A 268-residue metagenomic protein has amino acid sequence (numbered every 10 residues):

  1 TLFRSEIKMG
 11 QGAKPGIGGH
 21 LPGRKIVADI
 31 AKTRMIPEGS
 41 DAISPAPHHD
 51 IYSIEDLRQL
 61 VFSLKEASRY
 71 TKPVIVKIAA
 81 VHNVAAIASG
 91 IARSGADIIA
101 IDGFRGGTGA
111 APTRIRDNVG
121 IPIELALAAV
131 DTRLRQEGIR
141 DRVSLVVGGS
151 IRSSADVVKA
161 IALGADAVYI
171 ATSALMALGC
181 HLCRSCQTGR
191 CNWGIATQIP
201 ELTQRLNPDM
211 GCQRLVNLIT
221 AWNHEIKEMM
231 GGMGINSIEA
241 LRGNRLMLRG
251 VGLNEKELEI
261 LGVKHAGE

Functional and structural regions predicted by a protein language model:
T1-L2: Short, small-residue-biased leader/transition segments that mark boundaries at the very start of proteins
S5-E6, Q11-G19, H49, W193-A221 (+1 more regions): Extended, intrinsically disordered, low-complexity segments
S5-G10, L21-P22, E55, A85-A88: Intrinsically disordered, low-complexity segments enriched in small residues
Q11, P15-G16, G23, V27-L64: Conserved catalytic alpha/beta cores of large enzymes that bind or transform nucleotide phosphates and polynucleotides
P15-G19, A86, G109, E239: Short helix/loop capping segments that flank catalytic or ligand/cofactor-binding pockets
G16, E66-V74, E228-E239: Intrinsically disordered or highly flexible coil/loop and linker segments, enriched in small and charged/polar residues
I43-Q204: Glycine-rich phosphate/ribose-binding loops and adjacent secondary-structure elements that form binding surfaces
M210-E268: C-terminal extensions of enzymes
